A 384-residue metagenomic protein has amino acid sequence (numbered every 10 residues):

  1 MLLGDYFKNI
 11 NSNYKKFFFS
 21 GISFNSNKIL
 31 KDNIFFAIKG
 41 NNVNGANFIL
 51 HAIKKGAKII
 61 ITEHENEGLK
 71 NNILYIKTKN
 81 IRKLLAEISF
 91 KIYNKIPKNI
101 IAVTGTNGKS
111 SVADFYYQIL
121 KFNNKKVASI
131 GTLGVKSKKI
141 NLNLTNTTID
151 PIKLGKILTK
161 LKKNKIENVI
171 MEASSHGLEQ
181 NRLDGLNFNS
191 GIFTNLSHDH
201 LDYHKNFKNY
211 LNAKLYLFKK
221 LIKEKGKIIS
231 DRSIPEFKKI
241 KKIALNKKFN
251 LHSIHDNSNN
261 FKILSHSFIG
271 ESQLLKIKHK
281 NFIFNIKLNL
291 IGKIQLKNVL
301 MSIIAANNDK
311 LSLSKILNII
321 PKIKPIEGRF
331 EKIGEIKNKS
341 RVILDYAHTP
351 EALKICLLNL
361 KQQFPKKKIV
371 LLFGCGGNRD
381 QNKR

Functional and structural regions predicted by a protein language model:
M1-E87, K91, P235, K262-L264 (+3 more regions): N-terminal leader/targeting and accessory segments in enzymes
L3, T62, N66-N71, K138 (+5 more regions): Acidic, Mg2+-coordinating active-site environments of NTP-dependent enzymes
G40-V43, P325-I326, P350-R384: Active-site beta-alpha connecting loops in nucleotide-dependent enzymes
E63, T106, T132, D231 (+2 more regions): Cofactor-binding loop segments of dinucleotide-utilizing enzymes, especially the Rossmann-like FAD- and NAD(P)+-binding
S89-V135, I140: Walker A (P-loop) phosphate-binding motif
G131-K153, I157: P-loop NTPase switch/communication element
